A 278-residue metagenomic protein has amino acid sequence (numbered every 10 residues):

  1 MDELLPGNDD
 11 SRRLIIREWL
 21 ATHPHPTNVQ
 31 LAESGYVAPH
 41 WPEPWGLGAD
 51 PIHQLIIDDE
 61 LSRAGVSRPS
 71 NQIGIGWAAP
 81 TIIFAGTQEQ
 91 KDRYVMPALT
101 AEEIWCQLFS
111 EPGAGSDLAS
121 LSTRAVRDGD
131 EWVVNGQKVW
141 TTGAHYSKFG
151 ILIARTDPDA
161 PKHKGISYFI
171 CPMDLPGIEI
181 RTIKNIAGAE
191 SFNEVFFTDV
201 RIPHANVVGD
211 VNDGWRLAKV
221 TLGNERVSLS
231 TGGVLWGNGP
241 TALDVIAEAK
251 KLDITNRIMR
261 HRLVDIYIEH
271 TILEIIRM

Functional and structural regions predicted by a protein language model:
M1-G74, I83-F84, Q90-T100, I104 (+3 more regions): Amphipathic, small/basic residue-rich leader segments at the start of a protein or domain
E3-G7, S11, I178-L273: Glycine-rich beta->alpha junctions and the first turn(s) of the following alpha-helix
G35, I57-S62, I153-A154, I170-P176 (+1 more regions): Short Ser/Thr-interspersed hydrophobic loop/turn segments at strand-loop and sheet-helix junctions that line or gate
A114, V139-A144, I186-A187: Glycine-rich phosphate/pyrophosphate-binding beta-alpha loops
T123-V126: A structural signal for short hydrophobic beta-strand segments in well-ordered beta-sheet cores
N135-R181: A short core secondary-structure module
